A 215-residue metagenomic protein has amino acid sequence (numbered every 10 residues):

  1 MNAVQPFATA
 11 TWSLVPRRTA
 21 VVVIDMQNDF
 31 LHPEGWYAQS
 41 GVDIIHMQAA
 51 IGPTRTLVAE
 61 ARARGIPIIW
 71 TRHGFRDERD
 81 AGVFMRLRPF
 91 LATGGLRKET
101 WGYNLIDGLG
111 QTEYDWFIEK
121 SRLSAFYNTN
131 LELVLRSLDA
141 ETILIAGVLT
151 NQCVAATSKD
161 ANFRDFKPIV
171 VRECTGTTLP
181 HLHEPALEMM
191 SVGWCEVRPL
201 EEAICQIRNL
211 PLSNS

Functional and structural regions predicted by a protein language model:
M1-A20, E60-R64, L87-S215: Active-site-adjacent betaalpha module
A20-F30: Acidic-leg catalytic submotif of subtilisin-like serine proteases
M26, H73-G74, V148, C174: Active-site metal-binding loops of divalent metal-dependent hydrolases
F30-V42: Glycine-rich N-terminal loop/short-helix segment of MobA-like nucleotidyltransferase
S40-G52, L91-T100: A short acidic, glycine-rich active-site loop that binds or catalyzes chemistry on phosphate/adenosine moieties
A49-P67: A short, N-terminal amphipathic alpha-helix
I66-H73, V171: Short beta-strand segments at enzyme active-site cores
